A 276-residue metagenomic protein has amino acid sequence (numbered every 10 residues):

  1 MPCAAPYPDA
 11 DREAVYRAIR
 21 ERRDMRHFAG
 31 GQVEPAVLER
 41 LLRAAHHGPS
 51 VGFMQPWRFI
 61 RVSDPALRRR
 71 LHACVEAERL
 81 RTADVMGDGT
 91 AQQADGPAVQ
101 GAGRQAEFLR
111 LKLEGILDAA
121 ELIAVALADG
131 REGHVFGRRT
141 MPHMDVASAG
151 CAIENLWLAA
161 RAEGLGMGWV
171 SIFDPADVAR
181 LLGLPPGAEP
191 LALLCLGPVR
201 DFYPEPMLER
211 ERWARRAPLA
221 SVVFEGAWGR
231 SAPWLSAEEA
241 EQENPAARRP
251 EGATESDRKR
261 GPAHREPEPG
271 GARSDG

Functional and structural regions predicted by a protein language model:
M1-A18, Q105-L109: Extreme N-terminal tail/first-helix region
P2-Y7, D11, L193-G276: C-terminal helix-cap and adjacent tail motif
A14-G31: Generic N-terminal amphipathic, Lys/Arg-enriched alpha-helix
L38-R43: Short amphipathic alpha-helical segments
A45-H46, I123, R131-L181: Small-aliphatic-rich amphipathic alpha-helix that forms the alpha element of a beta-alpha
H47-G52: Glycine-rich phosphate/pyrophosphate-binding beta-alpha loops
Q55-A149: Glycine/small-residue-rich phosphate/adenosyl-binding loop
L80-A91, L184-P206: A glycine-rich helix N-cap at a beta->alpha junction
